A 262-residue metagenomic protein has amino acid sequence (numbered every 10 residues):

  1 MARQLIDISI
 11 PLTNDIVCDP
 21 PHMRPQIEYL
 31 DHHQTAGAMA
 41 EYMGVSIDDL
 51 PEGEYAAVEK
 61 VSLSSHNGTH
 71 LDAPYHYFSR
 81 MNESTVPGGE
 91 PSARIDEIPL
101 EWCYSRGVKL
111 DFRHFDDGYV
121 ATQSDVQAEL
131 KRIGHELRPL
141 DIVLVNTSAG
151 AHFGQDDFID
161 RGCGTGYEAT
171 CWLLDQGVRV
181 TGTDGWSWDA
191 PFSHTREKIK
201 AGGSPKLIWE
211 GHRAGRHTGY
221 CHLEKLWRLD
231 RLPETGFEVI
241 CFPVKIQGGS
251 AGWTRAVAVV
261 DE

Functional and structural regions predicted by a protein language model:
M1-E262: Active-/binding-site microenvironments in catalytic and ligand-binding cores
